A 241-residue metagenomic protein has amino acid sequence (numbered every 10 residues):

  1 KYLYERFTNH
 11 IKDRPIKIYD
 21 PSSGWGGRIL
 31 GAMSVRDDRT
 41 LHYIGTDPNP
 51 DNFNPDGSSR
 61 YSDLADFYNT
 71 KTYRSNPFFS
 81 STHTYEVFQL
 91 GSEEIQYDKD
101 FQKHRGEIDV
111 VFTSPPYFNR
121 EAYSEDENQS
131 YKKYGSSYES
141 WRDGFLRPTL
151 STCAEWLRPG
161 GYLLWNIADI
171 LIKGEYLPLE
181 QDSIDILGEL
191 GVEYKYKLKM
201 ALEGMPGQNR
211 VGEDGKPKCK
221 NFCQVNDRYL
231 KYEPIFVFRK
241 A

Functional and structural regions predicted by a protein language model:
K1-A241: Class I S-adenosyl-L-methionine-dependent methyltransferase catalytic core
